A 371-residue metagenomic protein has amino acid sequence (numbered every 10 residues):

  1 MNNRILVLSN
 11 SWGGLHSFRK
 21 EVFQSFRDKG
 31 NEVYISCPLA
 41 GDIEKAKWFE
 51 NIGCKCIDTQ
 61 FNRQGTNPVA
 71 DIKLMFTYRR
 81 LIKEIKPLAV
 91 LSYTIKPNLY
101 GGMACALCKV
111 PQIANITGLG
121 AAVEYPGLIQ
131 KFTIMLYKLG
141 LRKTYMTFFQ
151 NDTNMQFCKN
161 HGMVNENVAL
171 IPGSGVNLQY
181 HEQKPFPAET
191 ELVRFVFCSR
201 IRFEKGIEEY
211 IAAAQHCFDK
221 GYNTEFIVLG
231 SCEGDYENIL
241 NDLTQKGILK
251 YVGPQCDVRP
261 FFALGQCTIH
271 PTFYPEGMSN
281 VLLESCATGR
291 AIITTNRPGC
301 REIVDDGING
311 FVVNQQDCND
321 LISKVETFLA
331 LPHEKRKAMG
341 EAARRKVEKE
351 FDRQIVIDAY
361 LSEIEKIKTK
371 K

Functional and structural regions predicted by a protein language model:
H16-E21, V193, F197-H216, N319: A conserved mid-protein helix/loop that constitutes part of the nucleotide-sugar donor-binding site
I35-I43, C198, E225-E237: Glycosyltransferase donor-sugar binding loop
I57, K138-Q183: Donor nucleotide-sugar binding/catalytic pocket of nucleotide-sugar-dependent glycosyltransferases
L88, A263-G277, R290: Acidic donor-binding loop of glycosyltransferase active sites
E237-P254: Nucleotide-activated donor-binding/catalytic signature segment of Leloir-type glycosyltransferases, i.e., the conserved
A291-T294, V304: Short hydrophobic beta-strand element within catalytic cores of glycosyltransferases and related nucleotide-activated
D305-G307, F311-C318, T327-H333: Conserved acidic donor-binding segment of nucleotide-sugar-dependent glycosyltransferases
D320, T327, E334-E350, V356-S362: A short, well-ordered alpha-helix in the C-terminal region of glycosyltransferases
